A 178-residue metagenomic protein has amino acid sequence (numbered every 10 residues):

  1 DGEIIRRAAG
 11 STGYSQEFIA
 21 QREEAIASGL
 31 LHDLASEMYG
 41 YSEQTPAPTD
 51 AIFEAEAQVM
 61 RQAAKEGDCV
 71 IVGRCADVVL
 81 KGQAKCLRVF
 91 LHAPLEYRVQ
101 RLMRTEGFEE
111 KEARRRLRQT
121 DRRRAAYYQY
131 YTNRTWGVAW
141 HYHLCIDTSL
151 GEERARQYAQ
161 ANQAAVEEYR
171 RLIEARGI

Functional and structural regions predicted by a protein language model:
D1-G13, S149-I178: Small/aliphatic-rich secondary-structure junction motif
E3-D68: ATP-dependent small-molecule kinase phosphotransfer cores that center on conserved nucleotide phosphate-binding segments
I4-I5, A76-V78, H92-R98, L150-E152: Conserved nucleotide-binding/hydrolysis micro-motifs of P-loop NTPases
I19, E24-L34, E109-A155, A161 (+1 more regions): Small-molecule kinase domains that catalyze NTP-dependent phosphoryl transfer to phosphate-bearing small molecules
D50-E54, C69-G73, A125-Y130: Short gly/ser/thr-rich secondary-structure transition/capping motifs
A63, C69, A76-Q83, L87-V89: RNA pseudouridine synthases
A64-K65, C69, E96, G177: Patatin-like phospholipase
G82-R104, E110-Q119: Conserved phosphate-donor/acceptor-positioning beta-strand/loop module used by diverse small-molecule
